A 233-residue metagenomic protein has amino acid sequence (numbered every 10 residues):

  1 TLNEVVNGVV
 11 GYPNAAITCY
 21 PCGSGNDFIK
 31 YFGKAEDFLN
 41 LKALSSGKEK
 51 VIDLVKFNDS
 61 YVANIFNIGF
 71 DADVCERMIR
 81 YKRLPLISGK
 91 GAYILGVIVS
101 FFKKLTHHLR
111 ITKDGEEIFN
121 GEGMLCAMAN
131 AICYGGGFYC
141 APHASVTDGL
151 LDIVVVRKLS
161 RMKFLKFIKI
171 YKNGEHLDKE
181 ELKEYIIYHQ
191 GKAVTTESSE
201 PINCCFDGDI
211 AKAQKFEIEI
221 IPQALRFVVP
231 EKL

Functional and structural regions predicted by a protein language model:
L2-N3, A213: Short, well-ordered alpha-helical microsegments
N3-A127: Catalytic core of DAGKc-family lipid kinases
D71-V74, F119-G121, Y134-G137, R161-L165: Short acidic/glycine-rich loop or secondary-structure boundary segments that cap or lie
R83-A92, P142-K163: Gly/Ser/Thr-rich active-site loops/lids in small-molecule metabolic enzymes that frequently grip phosphoryl groups
L105-H107, E122-M124, T147-D152, K192: A generic structural signal for short beta-strands and their flanking turns/coil linkers
K113-G115, N120, S145, V155-L233: ATP/nucleoside-binding phosphotransfer catalytic cores, i.e., glycine-rich phosphate-binding loops
L125-A141, I210: Glycine-rich phosphate/pyrophosphate-binding beta-alpha loops
